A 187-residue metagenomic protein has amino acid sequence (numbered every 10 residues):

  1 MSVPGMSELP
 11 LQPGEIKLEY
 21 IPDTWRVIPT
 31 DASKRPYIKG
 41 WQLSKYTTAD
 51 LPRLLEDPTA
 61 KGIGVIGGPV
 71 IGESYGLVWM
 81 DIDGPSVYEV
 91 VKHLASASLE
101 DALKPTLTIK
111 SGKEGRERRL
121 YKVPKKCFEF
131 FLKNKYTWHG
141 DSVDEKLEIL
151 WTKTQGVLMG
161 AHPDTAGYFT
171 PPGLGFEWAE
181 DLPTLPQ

Functional and structural regions predicted by a protein language model:
M1-Q187: Conserved phosphate/metal-binding and DNA-contacting active-site motifs used in DNA phosphodiester-bond processing
